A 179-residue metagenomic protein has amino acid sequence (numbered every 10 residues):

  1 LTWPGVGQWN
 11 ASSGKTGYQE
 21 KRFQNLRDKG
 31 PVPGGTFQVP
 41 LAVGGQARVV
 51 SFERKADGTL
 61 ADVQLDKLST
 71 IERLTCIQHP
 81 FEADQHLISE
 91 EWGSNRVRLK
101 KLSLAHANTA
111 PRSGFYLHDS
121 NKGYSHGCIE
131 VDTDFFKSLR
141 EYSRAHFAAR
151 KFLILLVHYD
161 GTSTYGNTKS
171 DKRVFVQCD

Functional and structural regions predicted by a protein language model:
L1-S120, S125, F135-D179: Cell wall/extracellular polymer interaction/catalysis modules
C128: Short cysteine clusters
